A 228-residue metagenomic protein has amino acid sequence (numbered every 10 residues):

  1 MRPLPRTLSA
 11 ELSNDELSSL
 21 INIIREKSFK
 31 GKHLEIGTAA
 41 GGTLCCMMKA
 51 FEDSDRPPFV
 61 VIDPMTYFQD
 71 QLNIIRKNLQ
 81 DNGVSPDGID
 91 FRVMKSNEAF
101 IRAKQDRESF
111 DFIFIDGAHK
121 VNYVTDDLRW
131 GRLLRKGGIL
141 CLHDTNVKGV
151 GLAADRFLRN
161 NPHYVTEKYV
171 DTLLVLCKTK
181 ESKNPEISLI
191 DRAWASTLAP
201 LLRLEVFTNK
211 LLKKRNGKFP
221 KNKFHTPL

Functional and structural regions predicted by a protein language model:
P3-A10, L17-L228: S-adenosylmethionine/decaboxylated-SAM
